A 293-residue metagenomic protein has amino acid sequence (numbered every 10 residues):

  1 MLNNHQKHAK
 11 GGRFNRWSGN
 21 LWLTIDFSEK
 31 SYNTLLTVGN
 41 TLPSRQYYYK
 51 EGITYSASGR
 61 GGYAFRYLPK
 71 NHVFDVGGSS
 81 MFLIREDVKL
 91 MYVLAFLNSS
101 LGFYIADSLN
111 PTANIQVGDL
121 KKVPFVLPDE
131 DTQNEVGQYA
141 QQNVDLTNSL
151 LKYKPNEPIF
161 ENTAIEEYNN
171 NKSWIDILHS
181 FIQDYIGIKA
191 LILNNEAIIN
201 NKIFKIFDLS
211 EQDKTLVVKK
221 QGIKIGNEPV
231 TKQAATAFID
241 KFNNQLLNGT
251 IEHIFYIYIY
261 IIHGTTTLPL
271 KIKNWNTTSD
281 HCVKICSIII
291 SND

Functional and structural regions predicted by a protein language model:
M1-L83, Q141, S149, Y185 (+5 more regions): Polyanion-binding catalytic cores of nucleic-acid enzymes and NTP/SAM-utilizing transferases
L2, K30, Y49, S56 (+6 more regions): Amphipathic, alpha-helical segments enriched in basic
N3, G52, L90-A95, N201: Non-catalytic, well-ordered alpha-helical scaffold segments
H8, F96, Y104, S108 (+2 more regions): Residues that form generic nucleotide/phosphate-binding pockets
Q46, S56-K122, D129-L146: Basic, amphipathic alpha-helical recognition segments used for DNA target recognition
K50, L97, L120-V123, T163-Y168: Noncatalytic linker/hinge segments flanking ATPase motor cores
V126-D293: Non-catalytic DNA-recognition/assembly elements of restriction-modification systems
